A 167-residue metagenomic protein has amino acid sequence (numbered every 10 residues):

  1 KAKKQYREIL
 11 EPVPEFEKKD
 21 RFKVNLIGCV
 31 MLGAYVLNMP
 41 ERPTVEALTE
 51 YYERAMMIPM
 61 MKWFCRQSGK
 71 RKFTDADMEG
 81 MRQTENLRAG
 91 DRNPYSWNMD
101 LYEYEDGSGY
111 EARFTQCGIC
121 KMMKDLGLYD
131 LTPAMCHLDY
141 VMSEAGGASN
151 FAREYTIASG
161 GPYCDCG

Functional and structural regions predicted by a protein language model:
K1-M39: N-terminal, charged low-complexity regulatory/assembly segments
L26, V30, L138, G161: Short, well-structured alpha-helical interface segments that form or flank functional binding sites
I27-L126: Amphipathic interaction/junction segments at domain boundaries or subunit interfaces
R71-K72, M135, G146, G167: Short, intrinsically disordered/low-complexity patches at protein termini and at juxtamembrane boundaries
T74-G80, D91-N93, S143, N150-S159: Noncatalytic linker/hinge segments flanking ATPase motor cores
D100-A158: Short, hydrophobic/π-rich interface segment
I157-G167: C-terminal edge-of-domain segments
